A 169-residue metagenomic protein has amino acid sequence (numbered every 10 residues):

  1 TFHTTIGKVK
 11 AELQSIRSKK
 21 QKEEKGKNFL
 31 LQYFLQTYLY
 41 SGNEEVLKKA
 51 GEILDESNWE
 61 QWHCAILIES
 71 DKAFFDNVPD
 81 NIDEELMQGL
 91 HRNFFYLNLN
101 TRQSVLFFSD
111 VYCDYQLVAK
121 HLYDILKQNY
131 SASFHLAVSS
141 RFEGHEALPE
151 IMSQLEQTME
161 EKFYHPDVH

Functional and structural regions predicted by a protein language model:
F2-L117, F142-G144, P149-F163, D167-H169: Interdomain helical linkers/hinges and coiled-coil/dimerization scaffolds that transmit conformational signals
Y96-T101, I125-L136: Catalytic core regions of nucleotide second-messenger enzymes
L117-A132, E156: Alpha-helical scaffold within the catalytic cores of cyclic-nucleotide enzymes
S139: Extended, highly charged
